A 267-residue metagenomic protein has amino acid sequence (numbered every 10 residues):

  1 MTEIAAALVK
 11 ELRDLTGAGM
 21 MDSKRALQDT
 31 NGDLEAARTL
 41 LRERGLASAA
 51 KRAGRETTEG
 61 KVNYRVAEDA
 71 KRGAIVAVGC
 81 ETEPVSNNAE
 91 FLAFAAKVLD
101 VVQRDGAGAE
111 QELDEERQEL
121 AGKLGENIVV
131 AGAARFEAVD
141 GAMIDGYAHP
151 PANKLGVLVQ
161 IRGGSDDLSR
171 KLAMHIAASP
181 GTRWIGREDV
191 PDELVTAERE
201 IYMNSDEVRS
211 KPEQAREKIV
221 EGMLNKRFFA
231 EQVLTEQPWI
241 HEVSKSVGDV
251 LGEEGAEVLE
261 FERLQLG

Functional and structural regions predicted by a protein language model:
T2-G267: N-terminal assembly/interaction segments in proteins that build large macromolecular machines
